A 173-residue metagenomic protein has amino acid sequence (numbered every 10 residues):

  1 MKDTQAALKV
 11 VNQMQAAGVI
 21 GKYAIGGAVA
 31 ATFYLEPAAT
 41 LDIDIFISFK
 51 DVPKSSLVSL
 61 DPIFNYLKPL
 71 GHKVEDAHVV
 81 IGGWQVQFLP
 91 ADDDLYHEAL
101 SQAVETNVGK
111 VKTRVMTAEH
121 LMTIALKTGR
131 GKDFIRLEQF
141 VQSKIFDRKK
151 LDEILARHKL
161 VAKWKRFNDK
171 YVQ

Functional and structural regions predicted by a protein language model:
M1-Q173: Compositionally biased terminal segments of proteins
